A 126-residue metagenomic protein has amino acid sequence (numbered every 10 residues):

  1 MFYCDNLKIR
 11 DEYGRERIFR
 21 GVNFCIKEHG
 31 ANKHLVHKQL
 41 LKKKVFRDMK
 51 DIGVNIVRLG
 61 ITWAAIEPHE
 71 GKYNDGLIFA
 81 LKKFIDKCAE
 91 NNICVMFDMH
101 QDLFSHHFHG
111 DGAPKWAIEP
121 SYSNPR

Functional and structural regions predicted by a protein language model:
M1-K8: Short acidic, Pro/Gly- and aromatic-enriched capping/linker segments at domain boundaries
K8-R20, F24-R126: Active-site mouth of glycoside hydrolases
